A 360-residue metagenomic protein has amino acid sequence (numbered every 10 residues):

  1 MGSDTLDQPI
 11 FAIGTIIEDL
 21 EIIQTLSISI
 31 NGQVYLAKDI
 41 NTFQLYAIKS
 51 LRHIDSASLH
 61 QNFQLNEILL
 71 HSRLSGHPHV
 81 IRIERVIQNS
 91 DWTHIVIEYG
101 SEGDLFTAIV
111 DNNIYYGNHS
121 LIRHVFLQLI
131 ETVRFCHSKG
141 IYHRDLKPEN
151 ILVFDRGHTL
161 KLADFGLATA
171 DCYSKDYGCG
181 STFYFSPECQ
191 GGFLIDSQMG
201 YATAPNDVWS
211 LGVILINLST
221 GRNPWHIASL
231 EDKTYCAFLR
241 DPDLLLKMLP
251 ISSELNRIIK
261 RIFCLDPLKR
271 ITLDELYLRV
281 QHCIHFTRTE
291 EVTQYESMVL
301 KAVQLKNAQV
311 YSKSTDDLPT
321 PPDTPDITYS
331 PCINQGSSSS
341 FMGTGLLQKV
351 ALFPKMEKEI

Functional and structural regions predicted by a protein language model:
Q33-K38, F43-H53: Glycine-rich ATP phosphate-binding loop
L51-L74: Conserved N-lobe beta3->alphaC-helix segment of eukaryotic protein kinase catalytic domains
R82-D91: Short beta-strand micro-motifs within the conserved protein kinase catalytic domain, predominantly in the N-lobe
S90-D104, A108: Conserved short submotifs of the Hanks-type protein kinase catalytic core that shape the nucleotide-binding pocket
V125-F126: Activation segment signature within eukaryotic-like protein kinase domains
H137-F154: Catalytic-loop of the protein kinase fold
